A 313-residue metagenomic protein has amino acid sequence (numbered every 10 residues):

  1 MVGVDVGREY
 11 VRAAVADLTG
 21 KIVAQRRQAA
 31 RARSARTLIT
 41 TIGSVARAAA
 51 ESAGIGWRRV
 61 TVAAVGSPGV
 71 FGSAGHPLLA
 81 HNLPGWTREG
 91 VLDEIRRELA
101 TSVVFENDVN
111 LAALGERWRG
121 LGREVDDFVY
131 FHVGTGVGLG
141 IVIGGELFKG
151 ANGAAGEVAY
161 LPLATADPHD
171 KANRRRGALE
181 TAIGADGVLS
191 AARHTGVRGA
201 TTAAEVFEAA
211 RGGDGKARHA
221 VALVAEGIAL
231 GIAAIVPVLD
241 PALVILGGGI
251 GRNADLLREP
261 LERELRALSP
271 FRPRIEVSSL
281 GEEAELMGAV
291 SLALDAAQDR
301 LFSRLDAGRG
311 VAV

Functional and structural regions predicted by a protein language model:
M1-R59, L99-T101, R119, T165-V313: ATP-binding/phosphotransfer module of carbohydrate and carboxylate kinases, centering on a glycine-rich
V4, L18, R59-G177, A293-V313: Phosphate-binding/catalytic loop of phosphoryl-transfer enzymes
